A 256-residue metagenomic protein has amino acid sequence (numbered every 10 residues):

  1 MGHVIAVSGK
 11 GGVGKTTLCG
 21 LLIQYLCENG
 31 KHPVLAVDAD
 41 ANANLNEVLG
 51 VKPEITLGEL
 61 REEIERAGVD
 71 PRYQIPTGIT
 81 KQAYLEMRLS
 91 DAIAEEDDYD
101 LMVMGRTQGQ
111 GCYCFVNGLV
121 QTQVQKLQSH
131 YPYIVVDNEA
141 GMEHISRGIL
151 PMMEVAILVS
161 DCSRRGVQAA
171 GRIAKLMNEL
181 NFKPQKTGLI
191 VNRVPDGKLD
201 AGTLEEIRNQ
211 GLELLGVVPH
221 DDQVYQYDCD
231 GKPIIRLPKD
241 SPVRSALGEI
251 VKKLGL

Functional and structural regions predicted by a protein language model:
H3-A41: Walker A/P-loop phosphate-binding motif and the immediately C-terminal alpha-helix
V4, P33-L35, Y99-L101, Y133-V135 (+1 more regions): Residue-level preference for the first positions of well-ordered beta-strands
E28-D97: N-terminal phosphate/diphosphate-binding loop that engages ATP/GTP or pyrophosphate donors across diverse enzyme folds
V51-I55, L176-M177, L204-R208, P233-I235: Short, hinge-like loop/turn segments at secondary-structure boundaries
K81-V136: Cytosolic-facing regulatory segments adjacent to core modules
F115-V217, Q226: Conserved catalytic-core segment of NTP-binding enzymes
D230-S241: C-terminal boundary of histidine-terminating zinc-finger modules
A246-L256: C-terminal alpha-helix
